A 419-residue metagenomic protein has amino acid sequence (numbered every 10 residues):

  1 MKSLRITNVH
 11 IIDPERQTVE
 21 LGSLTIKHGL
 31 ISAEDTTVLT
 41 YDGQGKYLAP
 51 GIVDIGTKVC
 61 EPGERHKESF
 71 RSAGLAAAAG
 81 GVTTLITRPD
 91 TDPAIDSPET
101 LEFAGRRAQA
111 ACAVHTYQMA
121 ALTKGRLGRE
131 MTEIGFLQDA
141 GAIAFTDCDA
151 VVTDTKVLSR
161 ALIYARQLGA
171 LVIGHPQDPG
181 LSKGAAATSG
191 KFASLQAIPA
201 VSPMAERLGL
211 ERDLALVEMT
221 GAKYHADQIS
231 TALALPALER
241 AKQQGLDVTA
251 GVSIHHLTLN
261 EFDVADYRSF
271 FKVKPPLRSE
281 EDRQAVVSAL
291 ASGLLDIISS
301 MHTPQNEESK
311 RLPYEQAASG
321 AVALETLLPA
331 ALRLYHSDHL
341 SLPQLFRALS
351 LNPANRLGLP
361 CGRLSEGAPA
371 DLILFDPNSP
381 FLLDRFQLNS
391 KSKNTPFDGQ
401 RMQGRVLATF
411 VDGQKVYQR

Functional and structural regions predicted by a protein language model:
M1-G51: Histidine-rich, glycine-flanked metal-binding segment
V9, L24, G29, G45 (+15 more regions): Divalent metal-coordination and catalytic microenvironments
V9, P313-Q316, P369-R419: C-terminal cap of metal-dependent C-N hydrolases
K46-A108: Metal-associated gating/positioning segment near the N- to mid-region
I55-E68, Y117-E130, P199-P203: Active-site mouth loops of central-metabolism enzymes
P98-H115, I163-G174, T326: Alpha-helix-loop-beta-strand connector modules within alpha/beta enzyme cores
M131-I298: Histidine/acidic residue-rich metal-binding segments in metalloenzymes
L195-K223, S292, I297, T303-N378: His/Asp/Glu-enriched, well-ordered alpha-helical/loop segment that forms or immediately abuts the divalent-metal
